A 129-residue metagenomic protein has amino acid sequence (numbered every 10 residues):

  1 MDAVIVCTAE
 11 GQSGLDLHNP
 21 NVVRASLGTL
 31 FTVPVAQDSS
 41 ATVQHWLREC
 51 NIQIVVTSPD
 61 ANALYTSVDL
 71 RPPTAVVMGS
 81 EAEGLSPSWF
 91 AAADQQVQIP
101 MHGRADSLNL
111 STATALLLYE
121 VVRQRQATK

Functional and structural regions predicted by a protein language model:
M1-A61: RNA substrate-binding interface of SAM-dependent RNA methyltransferases
V4-I5, V77, A113: Hydrophobic alpha-helical segments that mediate membrane insertion or helix-helix packing
V6-C7, P34-D38, N62-Y65, A82-L85 (+2 more regions): Short, surface-exposed, polar/charged, turn-prone segments marking secondary-structure boundaries
Q12-F31, P87-K129: Structured adenosyl-cofactor binding patch, chiefly the S-adenosyl-L-methionine
N51, S67-D69, T128-K129: Short, glycine- and charge-enriched coil/turn segments that flank and shape catalytic ligand pockets
V55-G103: Active-site/ligand-binding-proximal alpha/beta "capping" segment
